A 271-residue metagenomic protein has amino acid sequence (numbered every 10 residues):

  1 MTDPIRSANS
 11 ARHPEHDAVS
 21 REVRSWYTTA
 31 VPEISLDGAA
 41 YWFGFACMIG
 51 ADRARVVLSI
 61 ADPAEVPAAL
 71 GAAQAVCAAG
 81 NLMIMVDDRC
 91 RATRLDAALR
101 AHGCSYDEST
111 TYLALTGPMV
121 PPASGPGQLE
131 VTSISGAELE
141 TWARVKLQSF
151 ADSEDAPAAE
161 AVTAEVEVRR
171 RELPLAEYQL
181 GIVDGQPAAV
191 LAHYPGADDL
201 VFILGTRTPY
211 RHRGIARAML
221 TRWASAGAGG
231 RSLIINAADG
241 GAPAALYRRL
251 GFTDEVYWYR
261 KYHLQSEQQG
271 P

Functional and structural regions predicted by a protein language model:
M1-A79, R91-A92, E172: N-terminal charged segments
M1-T29, L58-A61, T110, P121-T163 (+2 more regions): Short amphipathic alpha-helix that is part of the acyltransferase structural core
S35-A40, R91, A98-H102, P174-L191: Conserved beta-hairpin
A51-A61, A197-T208: Conserved acetyl-CoA binding element of GNAT-fold acetyltransferases
A64-A137, I235-N236, W258-L264: Acyl-donor-binding surface of acyltransferase catalytic domains
E65-Q74, I203-T208, H212-A226, A245 (+1 more regions): Conserved acetyl-CoA-binding loop-helix of GNAT-fold acetyltransferases
A158-G205: A conserved beta-strand-loop-helix scaffold within acyl/acetyltransferase catalytic domains
R217-P271: C-terminal appended segment following the main domain
